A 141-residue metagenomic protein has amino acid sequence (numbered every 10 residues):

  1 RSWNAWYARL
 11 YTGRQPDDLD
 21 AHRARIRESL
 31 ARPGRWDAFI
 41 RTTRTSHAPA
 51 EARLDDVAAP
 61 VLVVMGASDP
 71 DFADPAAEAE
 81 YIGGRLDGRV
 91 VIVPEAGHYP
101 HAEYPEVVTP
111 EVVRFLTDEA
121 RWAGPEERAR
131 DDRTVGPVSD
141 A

Functional and structural regions predicted by a protein language model:
S2-D56: Conserved alpha/beta-hydrolase catalytic His-Asp/Glu region
T12, R44, S68-P70, H98: Short histidine/acidic/glycine/proline-rich micro-motifs that form metal- and phosphate-coordinating active-site loops
Q15, L19, F72-P75, H101: Alpha-helix N-cap/helix-start motif
R25, D71-A76, V107, V112: A general structural signal for short secondary-structure boundary/capping elements
I26, F39, V63-G66, I82 (+1 more regions): Generic structural signal for small/hydrophobic residues in well-ordered secondary structure, especially within
A50, D74-E78, Y104: Residues at alpha-helix caps and immediate loop-helix transition turns in enzyme cores, especially N- and C-cap
A58-A96: Conserved loop-alpha-helix segment in the C-terminal half of the alpha/beta-hydrolase fold that carries the catalytic
L86-A141: Catalytic active-site module of serine/aspartate enzymes centered on a nucleophile-bearing elbow/loop
